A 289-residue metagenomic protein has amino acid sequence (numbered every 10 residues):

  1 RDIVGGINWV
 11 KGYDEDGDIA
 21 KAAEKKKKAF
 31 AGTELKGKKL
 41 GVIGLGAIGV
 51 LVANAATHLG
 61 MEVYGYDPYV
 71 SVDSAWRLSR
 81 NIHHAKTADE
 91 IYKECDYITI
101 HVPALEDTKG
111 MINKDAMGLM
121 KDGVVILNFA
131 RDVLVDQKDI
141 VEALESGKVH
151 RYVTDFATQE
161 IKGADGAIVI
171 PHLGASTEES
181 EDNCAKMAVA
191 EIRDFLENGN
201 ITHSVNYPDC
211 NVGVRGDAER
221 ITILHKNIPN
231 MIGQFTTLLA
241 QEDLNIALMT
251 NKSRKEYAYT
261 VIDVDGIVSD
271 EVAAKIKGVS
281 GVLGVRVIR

Functional and structural regions predicted by a protein language model:
R1-K39, H203: Phosphate-binding beta-alpha-beta segment of Rossmann-like dinucleotide-binding domains, i.e., the NAD(P)
G37, P68-K162, S176: Rossmann-like adenosine-cofactor binding region
K38-G41, R220: Residues that mark the start of a beta-strand
L45-G46: Glycine-rich Rossmann-fold phosphate-binding loop(s) that bind the pyrophosphate of adenine dinucleotide cofactors
G49-V50: N-terminal Rossmann-fold NAD(P) dinucleotide-binding loop
A55-A56, M120: Aromatic pocket-lining residues of Rossmann-like dinucleotide-binding sites
H58-E62, H150: Conserved S-adenosyl-L-methionine
Y152, D165, L173-R289: NAD(P)-dependent dehydrogenase/reductase Rossmann-like domain
